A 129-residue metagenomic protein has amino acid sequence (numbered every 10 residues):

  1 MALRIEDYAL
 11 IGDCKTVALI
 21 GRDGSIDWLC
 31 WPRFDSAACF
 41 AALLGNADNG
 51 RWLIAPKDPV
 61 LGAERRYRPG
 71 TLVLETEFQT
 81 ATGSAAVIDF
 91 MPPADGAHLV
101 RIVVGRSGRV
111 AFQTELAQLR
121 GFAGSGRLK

Functional and structural regions predicted by a protein language model:
A2-K129: Beta-sandwich/jelly-roll carbohydrate-recognition scaffolds of carbohydrate-active enzymes
